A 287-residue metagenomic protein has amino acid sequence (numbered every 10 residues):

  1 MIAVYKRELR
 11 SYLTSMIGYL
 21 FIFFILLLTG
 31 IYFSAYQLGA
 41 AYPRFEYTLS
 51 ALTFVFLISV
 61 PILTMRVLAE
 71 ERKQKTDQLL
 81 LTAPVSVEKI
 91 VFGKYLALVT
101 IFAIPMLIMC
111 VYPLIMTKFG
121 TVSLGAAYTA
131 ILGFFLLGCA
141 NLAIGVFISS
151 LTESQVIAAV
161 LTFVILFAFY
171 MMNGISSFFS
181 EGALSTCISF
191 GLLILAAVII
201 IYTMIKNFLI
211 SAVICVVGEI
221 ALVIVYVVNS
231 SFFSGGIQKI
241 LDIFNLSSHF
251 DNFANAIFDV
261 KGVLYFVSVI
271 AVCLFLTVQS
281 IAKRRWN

Functional and structural regions predicted by a protein language model:
M1-E70, Y95, V111, I200-K206 (+4 more regions): Hydrophobic alpha-helical transmembrane segments
M1-K6, T48, E71-T82, P105-C110 (+4 more regions): Hydrophobic alpha-helical transmembrane segments
L13, P84, L151-T152, I257: Helix-loop interface residues and adjacent transmembrane-helix termini in multi-pass membrane transporters, primarily
G18-Y19, I90, I157-A159, V263: Alpha-helical transmembrane segments and their helix-entry boundary regions
T29-Y36, P43-E46, V55, A97-T162 (+1 more regions): Secretory targeting signals
A35, Q155-N252: Transmembrane helix segments
S50-T53, A130-L137, A183-I194, V213 (+1 more regions): Alpha-helical transmembrane segments of polytopic membrane proteins
V67-A97: Helix-loop-helix units of permease transmembrane domains in multi-pass membrane transporters, especially ABC
